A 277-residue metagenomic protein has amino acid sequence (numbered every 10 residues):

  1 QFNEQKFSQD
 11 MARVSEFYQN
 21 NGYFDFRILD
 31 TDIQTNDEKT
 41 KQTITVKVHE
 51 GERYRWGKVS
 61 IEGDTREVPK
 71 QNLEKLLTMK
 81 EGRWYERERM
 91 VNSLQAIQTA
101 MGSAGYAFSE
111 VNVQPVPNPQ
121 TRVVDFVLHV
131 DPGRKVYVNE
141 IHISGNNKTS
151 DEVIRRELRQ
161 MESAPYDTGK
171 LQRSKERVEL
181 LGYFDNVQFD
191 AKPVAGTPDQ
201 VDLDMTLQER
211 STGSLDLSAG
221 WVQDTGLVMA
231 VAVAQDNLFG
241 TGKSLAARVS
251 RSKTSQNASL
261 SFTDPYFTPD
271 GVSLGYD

Functional and structural regions predicted by a protein language model:
Q1-N3, M11, S15, F24-A195 (+2 more regions): Acidic, glycine-rich low-complexity/disordered segments
Q5, R66, E88, K148-S150 (+1 more regions): Gram-negative/organellar outer-membrane beta-barrel architecture
Y18: Phosphate/adenylate-binding glycine loop and adjacent helical scaffold
